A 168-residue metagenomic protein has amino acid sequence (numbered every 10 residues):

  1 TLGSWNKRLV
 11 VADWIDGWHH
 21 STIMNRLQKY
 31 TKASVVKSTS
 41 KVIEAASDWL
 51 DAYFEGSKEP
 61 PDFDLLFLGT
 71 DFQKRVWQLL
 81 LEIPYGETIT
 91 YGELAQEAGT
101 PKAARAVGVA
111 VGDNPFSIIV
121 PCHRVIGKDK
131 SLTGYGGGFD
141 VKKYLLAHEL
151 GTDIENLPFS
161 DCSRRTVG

Functional and structural regions predicted by a protein language model:
T1-K102, H148-G168: Basic nucleic-acid-binding alpha-helical/helix-turn surface characteristic of O6-alkylguanine DNA
K102-Y144, D153: Short glycine/serine-rich loop segments
